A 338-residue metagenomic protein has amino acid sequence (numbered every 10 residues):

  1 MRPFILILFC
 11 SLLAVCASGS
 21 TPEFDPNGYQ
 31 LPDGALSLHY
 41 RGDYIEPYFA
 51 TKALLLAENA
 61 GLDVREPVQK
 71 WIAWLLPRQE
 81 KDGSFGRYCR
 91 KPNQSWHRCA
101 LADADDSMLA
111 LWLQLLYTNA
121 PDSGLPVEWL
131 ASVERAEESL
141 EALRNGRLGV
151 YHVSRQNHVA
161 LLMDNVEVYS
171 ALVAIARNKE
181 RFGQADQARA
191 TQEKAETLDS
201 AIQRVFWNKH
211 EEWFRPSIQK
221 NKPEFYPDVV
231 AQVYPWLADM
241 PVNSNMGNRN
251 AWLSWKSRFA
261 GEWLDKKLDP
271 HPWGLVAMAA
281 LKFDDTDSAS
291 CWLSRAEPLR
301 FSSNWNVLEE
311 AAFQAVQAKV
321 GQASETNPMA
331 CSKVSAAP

Functional and structural regions predicted by a protein language model:
M1-P3: Positively charged n-region of N-terminal signal peptides that target proteins for export
L6-A14: Bacterial N-terminal signal peptides
A17-G19: Boundary at the C-terminal end of the N-terminal hydrophobic targeting segment
T21-N27, D43-Y48, V127-A131, N145-H152 (+2 more regions): Extended ligand-binding clefts on enzyme/binding-domain cores
L31-L38, D43-E66, K220-A323: Active-site core of glycosidic bond-cleaving carbohydrate-active enzymes
D43-E141, L162-N165, A289, L293 (+1 more regions): Aromatic-rich carbohydrate-recognition surfaces in CAZymes
L55-N59, Q114-P121, S170-R181, L237-M240 (+1 more regions): Short glycine/serine- and small hydrophobic-enriched flexible loop segments
L161-K179, D284-L293: Extended amphipathic alpha-helical segments enriched in small hydrophobics
